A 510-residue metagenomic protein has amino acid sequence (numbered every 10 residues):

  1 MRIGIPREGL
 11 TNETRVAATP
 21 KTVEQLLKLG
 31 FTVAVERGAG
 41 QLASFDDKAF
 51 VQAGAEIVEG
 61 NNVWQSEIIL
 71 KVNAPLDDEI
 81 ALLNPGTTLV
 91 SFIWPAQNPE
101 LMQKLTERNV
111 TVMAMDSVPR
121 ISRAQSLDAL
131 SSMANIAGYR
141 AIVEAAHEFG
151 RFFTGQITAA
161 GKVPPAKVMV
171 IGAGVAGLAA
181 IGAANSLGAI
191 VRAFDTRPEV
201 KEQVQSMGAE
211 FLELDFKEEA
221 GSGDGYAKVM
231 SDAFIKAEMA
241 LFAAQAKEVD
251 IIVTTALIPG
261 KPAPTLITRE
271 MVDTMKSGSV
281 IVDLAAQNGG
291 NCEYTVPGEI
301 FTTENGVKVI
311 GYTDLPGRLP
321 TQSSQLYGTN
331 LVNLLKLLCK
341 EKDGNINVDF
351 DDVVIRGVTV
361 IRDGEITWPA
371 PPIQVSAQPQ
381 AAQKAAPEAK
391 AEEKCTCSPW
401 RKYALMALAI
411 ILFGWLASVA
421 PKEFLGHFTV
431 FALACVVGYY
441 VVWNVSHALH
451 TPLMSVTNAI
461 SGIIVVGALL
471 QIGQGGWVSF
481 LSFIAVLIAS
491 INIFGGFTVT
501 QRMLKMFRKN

Functional and structural regions predicted by a protein language model:
R2-E107, A114-E144, E148-P164, L178 (+3 more regions): Structural/interface elements that position substrates and couple domains in central-metabolism enzymes
P6-F45, G155-Q245, K394-S398, G414-A417: Glycine-rich phosphate/diphosphate-binding loop of Rossmann-like nucleotide-binding domains
G54-W64, A74-P75, S222-I252, A256-R269 (+1 more regions): A structured beta-alpha segment of the ubiquitous adenosine-cofactor-binding alpha/beta core
K71-E100, K104, M239-T254, I258-I281: Rossmann-fold NAD(P) dinucleotide-binding segment
A96-S122, K261-D314: Rossmann-fold NAD(P)-binding glycine/threonine-rich loop
D116-V118, S122-A160, P165, C292-Q374 (+2 more regions): Adenosine-phosphate binding glycine-rich loop
K422-A434, S455-V456, S479, F483-V486: Structural signature of hydrophobic alpha-helical transmembrane segments
A459-L469: Small-residue-rich segments of transmembrane alpha-helices in multi-pass membrane proteins, especially helix faces
